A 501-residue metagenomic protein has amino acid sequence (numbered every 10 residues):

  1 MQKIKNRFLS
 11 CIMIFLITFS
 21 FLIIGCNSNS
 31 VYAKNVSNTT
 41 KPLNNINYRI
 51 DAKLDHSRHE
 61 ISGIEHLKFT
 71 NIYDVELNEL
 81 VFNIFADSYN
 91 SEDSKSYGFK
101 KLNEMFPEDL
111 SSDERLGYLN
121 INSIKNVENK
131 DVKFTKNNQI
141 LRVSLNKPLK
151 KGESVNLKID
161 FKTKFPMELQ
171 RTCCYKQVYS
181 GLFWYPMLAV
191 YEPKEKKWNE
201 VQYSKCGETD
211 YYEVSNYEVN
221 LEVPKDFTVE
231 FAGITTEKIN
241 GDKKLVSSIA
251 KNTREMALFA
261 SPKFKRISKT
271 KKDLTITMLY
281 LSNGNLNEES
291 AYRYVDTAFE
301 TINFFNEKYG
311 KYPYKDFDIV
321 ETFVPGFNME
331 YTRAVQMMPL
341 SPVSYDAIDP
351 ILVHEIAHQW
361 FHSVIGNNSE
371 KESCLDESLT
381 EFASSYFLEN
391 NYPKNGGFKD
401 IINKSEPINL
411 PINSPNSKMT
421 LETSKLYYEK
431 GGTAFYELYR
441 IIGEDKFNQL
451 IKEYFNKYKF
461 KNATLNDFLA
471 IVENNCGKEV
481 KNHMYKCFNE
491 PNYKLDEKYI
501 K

Functional and structural regions predicted by a protein language model:
R7-N29: Sec-dependent N-terminal signal peptides of Gram-positive bacterial secreted proteins and lipoproteins
G25-S62: N-terminal, polar/Ser/Thr-rich
K34-K41, N90-L145, L169-R171, I234-I239: Solvent-exposed beta-strand/loop surfaces of large extracellular or lumenal domains
H66-S88, D93: Ligand-binding face of N-terminal immunoglobulin V-set domains in extracellular IgSF glycoproteins
F106-Y118, N122-S123, D160-F259: Extended, low-hydrophobicity, Ser/Thr/Pro/Gly-biased non-transmembrane segments
E208-V353, F382: Hydrophobic helix-coil surface modules that form long, contiguous segments used for peptide/substrate interaction
Y292, Q336-N395: Zinc-dependent metallopeptidase catalytic helix centered on the HExxH motif and its immediate flanking segment
S424, E429-I500: Amphipathic alpha-helical substructures
